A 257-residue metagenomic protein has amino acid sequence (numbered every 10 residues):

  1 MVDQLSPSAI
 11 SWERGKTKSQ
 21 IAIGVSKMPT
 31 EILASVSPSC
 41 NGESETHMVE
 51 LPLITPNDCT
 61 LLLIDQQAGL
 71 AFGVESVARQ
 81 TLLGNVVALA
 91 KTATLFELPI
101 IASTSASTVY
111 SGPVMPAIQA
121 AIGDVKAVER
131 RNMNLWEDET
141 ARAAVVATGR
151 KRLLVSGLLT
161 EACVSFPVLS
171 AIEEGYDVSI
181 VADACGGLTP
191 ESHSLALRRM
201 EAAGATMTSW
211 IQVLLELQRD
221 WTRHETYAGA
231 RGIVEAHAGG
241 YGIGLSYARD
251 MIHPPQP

Functional and structural regions predicted by a protein language model:
S6-S19, S26, S35-S39: Low-acidity, Ser/Thr- and Arg-rich intrinsically disordered low-complexity segments
V36-N132, S194-E201, T206, Q218-P257: Active-site acidic carboxylates
V87, E139, E161-S165: Glycine-rich phosphate-binding loop at the start of an alpha helix
T94-I101, G123-K126, A147-L153, Y176-V181: Short, surface-exposed connector motifs at secondary-structure boundaries
S111-I118, A141-R142, P167-L169: Distinct, well-ordered alpha-helical segments
A127-V146: Glycine-rich oxoanion-binding loops at beta->alpha junctions
R152-W210: A contiguous pocket-lining binding segment that forms or flanks enzyme active sites
